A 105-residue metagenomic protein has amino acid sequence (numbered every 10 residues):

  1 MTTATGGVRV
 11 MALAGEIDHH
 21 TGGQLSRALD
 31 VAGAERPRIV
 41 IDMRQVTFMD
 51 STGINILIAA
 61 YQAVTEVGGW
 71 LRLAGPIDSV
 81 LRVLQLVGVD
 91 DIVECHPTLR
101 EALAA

Functional and structural regions predicted by a protein language model:
M1-R27: STAS-typified acidic loop motif
T5-G6, R44, R100: Conserved catalytic submotifs in the C-terminal HATPase_c
H19-V93: Amphipathic alpha-helical interaction surfaces in cytosolic regulatory modules
P97-A105: A charged, well-structured terminal subsegment
